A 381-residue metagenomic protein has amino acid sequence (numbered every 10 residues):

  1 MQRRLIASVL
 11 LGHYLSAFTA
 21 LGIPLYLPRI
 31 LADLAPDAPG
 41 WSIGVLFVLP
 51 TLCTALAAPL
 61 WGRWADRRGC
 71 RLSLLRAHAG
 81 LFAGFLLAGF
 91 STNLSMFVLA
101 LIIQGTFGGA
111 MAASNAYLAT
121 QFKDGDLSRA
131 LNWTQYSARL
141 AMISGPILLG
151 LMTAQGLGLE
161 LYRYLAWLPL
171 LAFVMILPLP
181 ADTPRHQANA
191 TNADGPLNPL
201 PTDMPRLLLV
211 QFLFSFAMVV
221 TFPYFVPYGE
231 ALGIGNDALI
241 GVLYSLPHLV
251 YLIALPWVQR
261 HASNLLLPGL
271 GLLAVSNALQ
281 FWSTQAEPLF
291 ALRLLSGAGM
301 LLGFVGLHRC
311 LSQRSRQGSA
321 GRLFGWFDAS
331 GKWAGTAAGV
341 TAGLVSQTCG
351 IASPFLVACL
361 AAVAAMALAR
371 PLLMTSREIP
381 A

Functional and structural regions predicted by a protein language model:
M1-R3, A181-Q211: Juxtamembrane intracellular "pre-TM" segments in multi-pass secondary transporters
Q2-V48, M204-R206, V210, F214-G233 (+1 more regions): Helix-loop boundary and gating motifs at the non-cytosolic
L52-L56, I240-H261: Transmembrane alpha-helices of Major Facilitator/SLC transporters
L72-L87, L265-L279: Structural signature of the two symmetry-related core transmembrane helices
L101-A138: Cytoplasmic helix-loop-helix junction between adjacent transmembrane helices in 12-TM secondary transporters
A110-F122, L302-R316: Intracellular juxtamembrane helix-capping segments at the cytosolic ends of symmetry-related transmembrane helices
L161-P178, P354-P371: Symmetry-related core transmembrane helices of the 12-TM Major Facilitator Superfamily/SLC fold
S319-C349: A late C-terminal transmembrane helix in Major Facilitator Superfamily
